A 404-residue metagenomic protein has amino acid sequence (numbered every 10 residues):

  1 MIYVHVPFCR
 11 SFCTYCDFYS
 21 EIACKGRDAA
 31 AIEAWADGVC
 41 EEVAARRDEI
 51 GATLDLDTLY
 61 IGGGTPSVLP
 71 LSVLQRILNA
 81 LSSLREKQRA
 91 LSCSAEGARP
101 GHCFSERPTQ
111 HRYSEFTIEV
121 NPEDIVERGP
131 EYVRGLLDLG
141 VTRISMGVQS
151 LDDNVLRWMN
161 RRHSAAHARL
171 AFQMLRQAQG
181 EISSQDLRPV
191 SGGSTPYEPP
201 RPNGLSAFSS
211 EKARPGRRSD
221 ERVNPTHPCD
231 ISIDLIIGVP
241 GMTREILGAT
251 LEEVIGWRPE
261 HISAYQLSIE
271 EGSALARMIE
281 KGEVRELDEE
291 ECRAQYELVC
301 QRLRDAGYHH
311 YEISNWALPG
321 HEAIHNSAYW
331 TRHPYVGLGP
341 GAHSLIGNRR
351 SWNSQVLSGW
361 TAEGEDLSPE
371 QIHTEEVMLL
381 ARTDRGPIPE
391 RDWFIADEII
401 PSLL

Functional and structural regions predicted by a protein language model:
M1, S20-D48, D57-E86, Y113-G180 (+1 more regions): C-terminal scaffold of the Radical SAM
V4: Conserved N-terminal Rossmann-fold NAD(P)-binding element of oxidoreductases
P7-S20: Local cysteine-cluster metal-coordination motifs and their immediate loop/turn environment, predominantly Fe-S cluster
T53: Cys/His-rich Zn2+-binding cysteine-cluster or related metal-binding knuckle/ribbon modules and their
S82-S114, Q173-P228: Intrinsic disorder/low-complexity segments
S183, E271, I395: Short phosphate-engaging motifs
W393-L404: Short, amphipathic alpha-helical interaction segments positioned at domain boundaries
